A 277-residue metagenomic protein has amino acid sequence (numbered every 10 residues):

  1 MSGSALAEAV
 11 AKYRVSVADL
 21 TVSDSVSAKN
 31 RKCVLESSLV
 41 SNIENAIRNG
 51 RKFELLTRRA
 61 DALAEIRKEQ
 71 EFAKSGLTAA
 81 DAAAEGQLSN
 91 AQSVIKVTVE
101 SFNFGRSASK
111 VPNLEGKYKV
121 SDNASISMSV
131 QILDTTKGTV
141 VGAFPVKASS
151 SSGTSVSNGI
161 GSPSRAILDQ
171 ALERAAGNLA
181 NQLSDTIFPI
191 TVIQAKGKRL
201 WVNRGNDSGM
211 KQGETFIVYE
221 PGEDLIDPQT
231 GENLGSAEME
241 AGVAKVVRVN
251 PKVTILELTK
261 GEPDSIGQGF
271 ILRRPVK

Functional and structural regions predicted by a protein language model:
S2-Y13, N123, L133-W201, S208-Q212 (+2 more regions): C-terminal/domain-edge helix-coil "capping" segments
K12-Y13, V17-D19, K29-S101, T135 (+3 more regions): N-terminal segment of the mature soluble domain
S23-V34, E69-F72, G116, S157-A166 (+1 more regions): Second-shell loop/turn segments in exported
K29-S41, G76, A80, V120-N123 (+4 more regions): Soluble non-cytosolic domains of exported or imported proteins
R59, F144-V146, A237, A244: Short hydrophobic alpha-helix segments
S93, S184-I187, G235-G242: Short coil-to-beta-strand transition motifs
S93-S152: Amphipathic beta-strand/beta-sheet edge segments enriched in Tyr/Trp
D227-K252: Short, compositionally biased
